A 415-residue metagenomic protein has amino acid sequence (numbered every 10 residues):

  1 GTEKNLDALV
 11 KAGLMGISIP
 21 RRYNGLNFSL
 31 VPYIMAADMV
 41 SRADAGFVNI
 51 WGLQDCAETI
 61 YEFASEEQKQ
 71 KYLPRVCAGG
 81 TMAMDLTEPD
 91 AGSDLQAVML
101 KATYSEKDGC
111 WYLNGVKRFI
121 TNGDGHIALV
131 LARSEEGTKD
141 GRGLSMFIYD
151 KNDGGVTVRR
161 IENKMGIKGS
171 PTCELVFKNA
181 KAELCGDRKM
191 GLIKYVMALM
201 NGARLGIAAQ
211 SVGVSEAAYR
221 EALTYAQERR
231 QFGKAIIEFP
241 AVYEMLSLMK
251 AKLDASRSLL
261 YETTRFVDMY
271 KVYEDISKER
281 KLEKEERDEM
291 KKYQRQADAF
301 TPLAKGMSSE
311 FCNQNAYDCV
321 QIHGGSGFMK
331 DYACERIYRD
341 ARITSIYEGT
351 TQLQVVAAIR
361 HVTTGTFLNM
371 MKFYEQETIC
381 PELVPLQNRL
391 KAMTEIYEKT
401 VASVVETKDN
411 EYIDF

Functional and structural regions predicted by a protein language model:
G1-D7, K11-I19, D85-K107, V116-R118 (+5 more regions): Flexible, glycine/threonine-enriched loop-and-boundary segments that flank and lead into catalytic domains of large
T2, L9, Y23, G365 (+1 more regions): C-terminal amphipathic alpha-helical interaction region
E3-P74, A78, I120-G123, Y347: Internal helix-loop-helix
A78-L86: A short, Trp-centered hydrophobic/proline-enriched beta-strand micro-motif
D85, I167, D288-Q376: Alpha-helix capping/hinge segments and adjacent helical runs
G109-V156: A short core secondary-structure module
N152-G155, R159, P171-A203, R220-I237 (+2 more regions): A glycine-rich, basic-preceded beta-loop-alpha segment at the flavin cofactor/substrate interface of flavin-utilizing
D254-K305, V401-D414: C-terminal helix-coil-helix/basic helical segment that borders enzyme active sites and/or dimer interfaces and provides
